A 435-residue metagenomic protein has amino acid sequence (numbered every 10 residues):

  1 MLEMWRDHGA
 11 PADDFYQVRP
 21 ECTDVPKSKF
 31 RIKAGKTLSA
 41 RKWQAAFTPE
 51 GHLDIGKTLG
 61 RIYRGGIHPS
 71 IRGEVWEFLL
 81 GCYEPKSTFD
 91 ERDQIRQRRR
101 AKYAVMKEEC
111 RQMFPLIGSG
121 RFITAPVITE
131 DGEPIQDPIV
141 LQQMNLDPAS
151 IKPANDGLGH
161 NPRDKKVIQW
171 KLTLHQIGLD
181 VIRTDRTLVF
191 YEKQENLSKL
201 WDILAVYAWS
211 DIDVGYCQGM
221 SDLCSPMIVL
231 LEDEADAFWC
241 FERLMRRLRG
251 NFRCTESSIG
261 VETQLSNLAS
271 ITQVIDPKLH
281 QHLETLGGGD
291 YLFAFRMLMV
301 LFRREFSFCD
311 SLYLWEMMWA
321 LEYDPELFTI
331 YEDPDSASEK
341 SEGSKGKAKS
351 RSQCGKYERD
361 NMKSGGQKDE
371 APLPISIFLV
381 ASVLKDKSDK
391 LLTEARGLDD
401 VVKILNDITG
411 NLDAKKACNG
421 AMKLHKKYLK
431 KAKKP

Functional and structural regions predicted by a protein language model:
M1-D211, I228-L231, E322, F328-K363 (+5 more regions): N-terminal transition regions in large eukaryotic proteins
G35-S39, G51-T58, I67, I71-R72 (+19 more regions): Alpha-helical interaction elements in eukaryotic regulators
G66, L79, C224-I228, L244-M245 (+6 more regions): Hydrophobic residues within the alpha-helices of tandem HEAT/HEAT-like
G159-N161, K166, E232-T263: Carboxylate/His-rich catalytic cores and anion/metal-binding grooves
W170, W239-F252, D333-E339, A371 (+1 more regions): Charge-dense polyanion-binding interfaces
D211, F252, E256-T329, R351-A371 (+1 more regions): Cyclin-like alpha-helical protein-protein interaction core
